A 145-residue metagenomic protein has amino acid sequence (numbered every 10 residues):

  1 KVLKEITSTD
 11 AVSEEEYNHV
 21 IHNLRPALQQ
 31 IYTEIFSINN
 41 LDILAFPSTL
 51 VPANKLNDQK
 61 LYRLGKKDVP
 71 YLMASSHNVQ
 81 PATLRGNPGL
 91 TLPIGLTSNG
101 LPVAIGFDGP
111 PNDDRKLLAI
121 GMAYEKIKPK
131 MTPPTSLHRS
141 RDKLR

Functional and structural regions predicted by a protein language model:
K1-T33, P47, V51, P88-L101: Short helix-loop capping/hinge segments that flank enzyme active sites or metal/cofactor-binding pockets
N18, T83-R145: Structural helix-boundary/capping segments
I21-H22, K67-D68, P110: A generic secondary-structure micro-motif detector that highlights 1-2 residue hydrophobic/ambivalent hotspots embedded
A27, H77, R115-A119: Generic recognition of stable, solvent-exposed alpha-helical segments in well-folded globular domains
I31-E34, V69-L92: Small-aliphatic-rich amphipathic alpha-helix that forms the alpha element of a beta-alpha
I31-I38, Y71, A123-K130: Generic non-transmembrane alpha-helical segments
N39, N54-S75: Short, surface-exposed loop/helix-turn segments at secondary-structure junctions that function as lids/hinges flanking
D42-L44: Short, Asp-centered acidic motifs that coordinate Mg2+ and/or phosphate in catalytic or ligand-binding sites
